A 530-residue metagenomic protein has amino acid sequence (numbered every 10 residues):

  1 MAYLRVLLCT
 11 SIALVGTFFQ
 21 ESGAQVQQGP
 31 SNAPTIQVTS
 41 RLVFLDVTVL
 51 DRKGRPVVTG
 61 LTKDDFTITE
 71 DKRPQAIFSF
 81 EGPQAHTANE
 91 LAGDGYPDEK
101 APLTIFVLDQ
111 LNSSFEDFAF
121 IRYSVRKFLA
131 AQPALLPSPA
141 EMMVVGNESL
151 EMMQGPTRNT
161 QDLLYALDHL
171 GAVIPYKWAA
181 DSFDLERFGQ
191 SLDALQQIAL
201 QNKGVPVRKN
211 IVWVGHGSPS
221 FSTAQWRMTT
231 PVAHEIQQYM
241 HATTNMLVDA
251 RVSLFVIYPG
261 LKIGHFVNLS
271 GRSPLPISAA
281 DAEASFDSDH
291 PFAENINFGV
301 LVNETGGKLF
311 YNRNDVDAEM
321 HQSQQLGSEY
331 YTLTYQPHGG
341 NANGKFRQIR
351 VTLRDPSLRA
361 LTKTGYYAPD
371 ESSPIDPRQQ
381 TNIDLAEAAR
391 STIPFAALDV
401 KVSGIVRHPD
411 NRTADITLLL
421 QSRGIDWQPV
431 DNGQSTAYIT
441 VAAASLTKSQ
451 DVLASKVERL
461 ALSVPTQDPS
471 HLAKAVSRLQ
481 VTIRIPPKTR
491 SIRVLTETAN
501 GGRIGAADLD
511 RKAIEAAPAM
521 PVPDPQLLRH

Functional and structural regions predicted by a protein language model:
M1-R5: Positively charged n-region of N-terminal signal peptides that target proteins for export
L7-T17: Bacterial N-terminal signal peptides
Q20-H530: Scaffold/interface architecture of coatomer-like assemblies
